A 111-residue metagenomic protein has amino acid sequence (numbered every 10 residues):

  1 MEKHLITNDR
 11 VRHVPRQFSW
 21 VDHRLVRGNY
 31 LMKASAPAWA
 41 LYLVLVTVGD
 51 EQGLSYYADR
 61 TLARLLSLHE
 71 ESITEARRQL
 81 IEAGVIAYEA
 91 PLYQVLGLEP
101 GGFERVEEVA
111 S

Functional and structural regions predicted by a protein language model:
M1-G53: Short recognition helix of helix-turn-helix/winged-helix DNA-binding domains
L31, P37, T47-G101: Winged helix-turn-helix DNA-binding recognition segment
P100-S111: Short, amphipathic alpha-helical interaction segments positioned at domain boundaries
